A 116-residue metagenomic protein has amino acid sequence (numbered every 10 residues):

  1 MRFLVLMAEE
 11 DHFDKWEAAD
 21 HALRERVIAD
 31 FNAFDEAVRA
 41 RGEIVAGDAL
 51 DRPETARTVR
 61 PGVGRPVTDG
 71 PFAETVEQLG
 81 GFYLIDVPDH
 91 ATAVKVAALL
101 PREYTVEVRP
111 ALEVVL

Functional and structural regions predicted by a protein language model:
M1-L116: Conserved, structured core segments of small domains
